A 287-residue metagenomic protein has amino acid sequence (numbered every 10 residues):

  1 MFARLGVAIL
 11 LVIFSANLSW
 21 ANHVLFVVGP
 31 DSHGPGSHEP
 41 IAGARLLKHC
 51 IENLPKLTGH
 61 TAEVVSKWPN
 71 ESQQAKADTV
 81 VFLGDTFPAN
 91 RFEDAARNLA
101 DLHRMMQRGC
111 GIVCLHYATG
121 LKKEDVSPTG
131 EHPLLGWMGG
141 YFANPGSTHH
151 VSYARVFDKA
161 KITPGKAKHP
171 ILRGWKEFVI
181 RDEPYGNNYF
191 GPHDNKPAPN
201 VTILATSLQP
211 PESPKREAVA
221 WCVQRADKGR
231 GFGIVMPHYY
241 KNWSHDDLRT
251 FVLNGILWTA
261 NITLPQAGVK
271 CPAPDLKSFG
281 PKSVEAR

Functional and structural regions predicted by a protein language model:
M1-A3: N-terminal secretory signal peptides that target proteins for export/translocation
L5-N17: Bacterial N-terminal signal peptides
S19-A21: Boundary at the C-terminal end of the N-terminal hydrophobic targeting segment
L25-V27, D31-K122: Helical hinge/lid and interdomain linker segments adjacent to catalytic or ligand-binding clefts that mediate domain
V27, F87-G174: A glycine-rich, often tryptophan-bearing local segment used as a flexible ligand/cofactor-contacting loop or short
V28, L46-H49, A75, P210-A218 (+1 more regions): Extracellular ligand-binding/catalytic regions of CAZymes and related secreted enzymes and adhesion modules
S32-H33, R155-K159, K176, Q209 (+1 more regions): Active-site rim elements
H149-K228: Catalytic beta-strand/loop cores that center a nucleophilic Ser/Cys/Thr and support acyl-enzyme chemistry
